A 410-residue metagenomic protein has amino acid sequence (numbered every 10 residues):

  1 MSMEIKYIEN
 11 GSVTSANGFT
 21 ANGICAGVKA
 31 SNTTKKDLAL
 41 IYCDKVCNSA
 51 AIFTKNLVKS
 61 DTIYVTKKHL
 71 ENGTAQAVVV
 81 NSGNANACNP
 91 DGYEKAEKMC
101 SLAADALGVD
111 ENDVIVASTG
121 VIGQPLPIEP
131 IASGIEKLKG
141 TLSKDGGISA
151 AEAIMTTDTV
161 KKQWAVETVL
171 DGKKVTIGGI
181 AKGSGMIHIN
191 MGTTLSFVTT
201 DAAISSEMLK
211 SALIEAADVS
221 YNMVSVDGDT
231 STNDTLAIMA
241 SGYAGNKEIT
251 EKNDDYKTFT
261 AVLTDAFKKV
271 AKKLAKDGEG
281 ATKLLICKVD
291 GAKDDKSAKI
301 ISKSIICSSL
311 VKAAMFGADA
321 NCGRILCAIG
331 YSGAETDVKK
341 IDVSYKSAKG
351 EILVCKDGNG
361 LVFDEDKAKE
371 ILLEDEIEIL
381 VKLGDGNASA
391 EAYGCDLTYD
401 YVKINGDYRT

Functional and structural regions predicted by a protein language model:
S2-E94, K98, A104-T410: A structural signal for small-residue-enriched, beta-sheet-centric alpha/beta enzyme cores and oligomeric scaffold folds
